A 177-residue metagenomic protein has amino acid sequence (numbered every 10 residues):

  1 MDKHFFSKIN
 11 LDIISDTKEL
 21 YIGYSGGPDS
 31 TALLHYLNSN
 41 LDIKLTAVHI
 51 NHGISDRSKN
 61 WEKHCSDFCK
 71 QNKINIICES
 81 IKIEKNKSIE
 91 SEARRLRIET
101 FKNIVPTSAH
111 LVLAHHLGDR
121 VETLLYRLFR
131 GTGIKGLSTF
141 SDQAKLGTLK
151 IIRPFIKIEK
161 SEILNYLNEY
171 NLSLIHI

Functional and structural regions predicted by a protein language model:
M1-L174: Core alpha/beta nucleotide-donor-binding catalytic domains of modification enzymes
